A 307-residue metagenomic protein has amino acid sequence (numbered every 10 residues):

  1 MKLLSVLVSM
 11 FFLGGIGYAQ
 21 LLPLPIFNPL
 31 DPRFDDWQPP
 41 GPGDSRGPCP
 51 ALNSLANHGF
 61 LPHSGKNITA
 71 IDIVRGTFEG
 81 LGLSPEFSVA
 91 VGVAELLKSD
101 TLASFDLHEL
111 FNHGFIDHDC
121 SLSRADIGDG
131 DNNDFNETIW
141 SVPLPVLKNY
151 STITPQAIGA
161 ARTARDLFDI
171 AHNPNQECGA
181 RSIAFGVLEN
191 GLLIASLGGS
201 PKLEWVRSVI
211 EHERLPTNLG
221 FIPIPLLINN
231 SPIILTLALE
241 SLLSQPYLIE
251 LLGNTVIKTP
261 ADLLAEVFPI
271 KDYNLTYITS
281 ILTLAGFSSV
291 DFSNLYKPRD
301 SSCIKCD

Functional and structural regions predicted by a protein language model:
M1-L21: Fungal secretory targeting signals
Y18-A51, A56, L61-D307: Polar/charged low-complexity regulatory segments
